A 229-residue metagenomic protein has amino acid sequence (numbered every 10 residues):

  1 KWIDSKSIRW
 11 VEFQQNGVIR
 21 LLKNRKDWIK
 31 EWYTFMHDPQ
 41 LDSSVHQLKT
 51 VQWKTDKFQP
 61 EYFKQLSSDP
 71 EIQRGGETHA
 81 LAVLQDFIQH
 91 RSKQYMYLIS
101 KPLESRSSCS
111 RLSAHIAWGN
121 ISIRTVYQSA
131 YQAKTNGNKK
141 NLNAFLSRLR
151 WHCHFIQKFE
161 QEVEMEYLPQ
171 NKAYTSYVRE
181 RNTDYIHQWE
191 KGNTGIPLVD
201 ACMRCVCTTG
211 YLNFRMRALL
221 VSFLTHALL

Functional and structural regions predicted by a protein language model:
K1-L146, I156: Active-site "lid/cap" and pocket-lining segments within catalytic core domains
S108-L229: Active-site-proximal binding-pocket segments
